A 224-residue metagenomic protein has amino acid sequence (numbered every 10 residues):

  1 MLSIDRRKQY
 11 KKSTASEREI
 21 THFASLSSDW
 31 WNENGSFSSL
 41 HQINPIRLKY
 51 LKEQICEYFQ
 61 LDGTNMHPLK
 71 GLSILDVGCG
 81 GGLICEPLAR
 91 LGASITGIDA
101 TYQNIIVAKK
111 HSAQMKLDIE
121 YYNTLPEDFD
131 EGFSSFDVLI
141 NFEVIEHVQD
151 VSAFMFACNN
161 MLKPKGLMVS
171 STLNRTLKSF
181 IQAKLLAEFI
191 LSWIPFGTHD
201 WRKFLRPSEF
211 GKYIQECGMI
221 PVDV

Functional and structural regions predicted by a protein language model:
L2-F37, H41: N-terminal, positively charged/glycine-rich alpha-helical extensions of SAM-dependent methyltransferases
Q42-K70: Conserved alpha-helix/loop element of class I SAM-dependent methyltransferases that forms part of the SAM/SAH-binding
I55, F59, S112, I214: Conserved hydrophobic residues forming the short capping helix/wall of the S-adenosyl-L-methionine
L61-H67, L72-F180: Conserved SAM-binding loop
T172, S192-E209: Acceptor-substrate binding/catalytic loop of class I
S179-F189: Short, flexible, mixed-charge acidic loops at enzyme active sites
W201-G218, V224: Short alpha-helix
